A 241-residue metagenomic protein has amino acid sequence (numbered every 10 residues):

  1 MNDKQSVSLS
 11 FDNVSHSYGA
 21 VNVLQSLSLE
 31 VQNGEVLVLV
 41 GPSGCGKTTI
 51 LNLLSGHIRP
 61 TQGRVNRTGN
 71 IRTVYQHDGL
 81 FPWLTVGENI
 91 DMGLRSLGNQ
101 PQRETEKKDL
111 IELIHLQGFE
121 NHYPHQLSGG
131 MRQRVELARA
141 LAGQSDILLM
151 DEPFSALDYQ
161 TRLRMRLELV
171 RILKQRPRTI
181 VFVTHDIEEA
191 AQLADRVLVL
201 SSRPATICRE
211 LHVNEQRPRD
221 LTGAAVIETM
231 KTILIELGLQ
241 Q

Functional and structural regions predicted by a protein language model:
V38, V135-A140, Q144: ABC ATPase nucleotide-binding domain "signature" region
V40-P42: The feature captures the beta-strand-to-loop junction immediately N-terminal to the Walker
S55: Helix-to-loop junction immediately C-terminal to a conserved catalytic motif
L84-D91: Short coil-to-helix segment of the ABC ATPase nucleotide-binding domain corresponding to the Q-loop/switch region
P101-F119, R171: Conserved ABC ATPase "signature" region
H122-H125, G143: Conserved signature/switch motifs of ABC ATPase nucleotide-binding domains
L148-D151: Catalytic Walker B motif of ABC-type/P-loop ATPase nucleotide-binding domains
